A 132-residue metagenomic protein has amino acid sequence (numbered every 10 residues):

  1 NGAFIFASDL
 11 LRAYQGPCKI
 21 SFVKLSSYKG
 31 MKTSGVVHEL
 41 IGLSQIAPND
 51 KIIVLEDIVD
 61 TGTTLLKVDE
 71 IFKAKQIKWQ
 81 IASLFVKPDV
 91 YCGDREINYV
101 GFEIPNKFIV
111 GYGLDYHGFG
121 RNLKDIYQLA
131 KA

Functional and structural regions predicted by a protein language model:
N1-A132: PRPP-associated nucleotide enzymes
